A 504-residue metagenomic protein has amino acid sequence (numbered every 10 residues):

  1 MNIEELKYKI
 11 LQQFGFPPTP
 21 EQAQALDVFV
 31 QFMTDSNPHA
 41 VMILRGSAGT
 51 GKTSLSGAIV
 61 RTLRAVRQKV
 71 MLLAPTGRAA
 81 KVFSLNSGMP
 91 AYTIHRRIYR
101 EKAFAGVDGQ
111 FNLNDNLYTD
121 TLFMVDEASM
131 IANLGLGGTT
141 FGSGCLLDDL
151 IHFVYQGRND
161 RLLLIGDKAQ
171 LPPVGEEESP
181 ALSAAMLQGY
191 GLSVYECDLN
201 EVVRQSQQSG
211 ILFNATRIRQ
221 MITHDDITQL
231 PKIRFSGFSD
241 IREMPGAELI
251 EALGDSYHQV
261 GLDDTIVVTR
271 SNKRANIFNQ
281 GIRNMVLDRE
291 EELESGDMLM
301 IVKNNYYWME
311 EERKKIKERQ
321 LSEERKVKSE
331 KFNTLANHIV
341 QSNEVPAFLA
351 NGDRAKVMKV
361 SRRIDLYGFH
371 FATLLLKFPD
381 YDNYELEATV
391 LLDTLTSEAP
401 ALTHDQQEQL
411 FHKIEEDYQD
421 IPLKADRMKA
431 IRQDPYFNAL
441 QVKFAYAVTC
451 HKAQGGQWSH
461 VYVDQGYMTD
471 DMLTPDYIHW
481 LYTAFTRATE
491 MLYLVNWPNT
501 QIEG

Functional and structural regions predicted by a protein language model:
N2-A40: Conserved pre-motif I regulatory segment
I3-L6, F29-V30, N37, V154-D160 (+1 more regions): Conserved helicase motor core of P-loop NTPases
P18, L72, V267: Conserved SAM-binding loop
Q22, T76, S271, G455: Short, conserved phosphate/pyrophosphate- and ester-handling motifs at nucleotide-, phospho-/glycolipid
L26-D27, Q31, S36-P231: ASCE P-loop NTPase helicase motor core
H39, G77, A336-I339, R362 (+2 more regions): Catalytic phosphate/metal-binding cores of nucleic-acid and nucleotide-processing enzymes, i.e., regions that mediate
G88, I282-V286, I478-Y482: Short, solvent-exposed amphipathic alpha-helical segments in soluble enzyme and RNA/protein-processing domains
N351-D353, V357-V360, D365-G504: C-terminal accessory regions
